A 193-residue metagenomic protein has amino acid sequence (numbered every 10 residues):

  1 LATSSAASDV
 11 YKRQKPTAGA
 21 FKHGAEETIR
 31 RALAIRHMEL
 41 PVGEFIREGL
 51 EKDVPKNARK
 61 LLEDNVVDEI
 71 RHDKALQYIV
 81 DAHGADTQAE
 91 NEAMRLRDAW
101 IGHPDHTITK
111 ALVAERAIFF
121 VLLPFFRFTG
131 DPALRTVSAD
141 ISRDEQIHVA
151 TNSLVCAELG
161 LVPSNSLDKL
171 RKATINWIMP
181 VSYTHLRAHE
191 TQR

Functional and structural regions predicted by a protein language model:
L1-A7, Y11, H185-R193: Single conserved hydrophobic/aromatic residue that forms the stacking wall/gate of nucleotide- or nucleobase-binding
R13-D64: Long, hydrophobic/aromatic-enriched structural stretches that serve as scaffold segments
K15-A34, E90-V113, F128-P132: Acidic/His metal-coordination segments adjacent to aromatic residues that form catalytic metal sites in metalloenzymes
A32, L62, I108, S138 (+1 more regions): Hydrophobic packing residues in well-ordered alpha-helices of helical domains and bundles
I35-G43, N65-V80, A111-L122, I141-N152 (+1 more regions): Alpha-helical transition-metal enzyme core signature, strongest for iron centers
I46-G102: Long, hydrophobic, well-ordered secondary-structure blocks that form the structural core and pocket-lining surfaces
G49-K60, H83-G84, P124-D140, L154-S166: Inter-helical turn/loop segments and adjacent helix faces that build the functional surface of alpha-helical bundle
S164-R187, R193: Extended, helix-rich structural scaffolds rather than catalytic motifs
